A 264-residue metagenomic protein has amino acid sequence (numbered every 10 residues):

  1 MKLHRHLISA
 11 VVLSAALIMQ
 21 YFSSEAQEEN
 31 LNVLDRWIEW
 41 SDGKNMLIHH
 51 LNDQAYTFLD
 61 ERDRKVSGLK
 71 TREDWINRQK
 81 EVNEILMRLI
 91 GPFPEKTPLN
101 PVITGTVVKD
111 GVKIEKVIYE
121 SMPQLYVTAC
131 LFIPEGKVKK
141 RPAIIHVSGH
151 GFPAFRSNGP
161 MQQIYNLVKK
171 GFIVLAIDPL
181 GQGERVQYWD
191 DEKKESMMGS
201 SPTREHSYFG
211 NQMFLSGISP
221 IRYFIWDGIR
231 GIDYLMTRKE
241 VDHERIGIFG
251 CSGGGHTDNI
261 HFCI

Functional and structural regions predicted by a protein language model:
M1-V11: Bacterial N-terminal signal peptides that target proteins for export
S9-Q20: Bacterial N-terminal signal peptides
L34-A55: Acidic, low-complexity proline/glycine-rich segments
H49, D53-F132: Non-catalytic accessory segments flanking enzyme active sites
S121-P123, I133-E135, S148-G151, G181 (+1 more regions): Short, flexible loop/turn elements at secondary-structure junctions
K139-T237: Cap/lid segment of the alpha/beta-hydrolase catalytic domain
K170, R230-I264: Primarily recognizes the serine-hydrolase "nucleophile elbow" in alpha/beta-hydrolase and SGNH/GDSL folds
